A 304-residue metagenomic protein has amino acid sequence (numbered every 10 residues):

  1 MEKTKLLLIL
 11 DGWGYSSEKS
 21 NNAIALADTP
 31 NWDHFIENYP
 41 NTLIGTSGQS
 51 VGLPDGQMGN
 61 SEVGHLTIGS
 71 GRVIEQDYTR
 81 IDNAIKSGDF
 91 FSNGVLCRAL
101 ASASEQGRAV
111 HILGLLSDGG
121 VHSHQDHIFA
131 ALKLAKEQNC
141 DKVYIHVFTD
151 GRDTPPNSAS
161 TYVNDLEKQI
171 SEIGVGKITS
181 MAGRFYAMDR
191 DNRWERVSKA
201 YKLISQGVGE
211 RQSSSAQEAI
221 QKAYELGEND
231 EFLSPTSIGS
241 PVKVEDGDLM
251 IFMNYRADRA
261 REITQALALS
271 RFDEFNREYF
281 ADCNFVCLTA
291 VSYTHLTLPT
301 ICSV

Functional and structural regions predicted by a protein language model:
E2-L6, G14-F185, E195, K199 (+1 more regions): Active-site nucleophile/metal-coordination loop of metallo-enzymes that catalyze phosphate/sulfate and related
T4-D11, I251-N254: Short, hydrophobic/glycine-enriched beta-strand segments
W13, A257-D258: Short glycine-rich anion-binding loops that position phosphate/pyrophosphate groups of nucleotides and phosphorylated
E18-K19, Q125, R261-I263, V304: Active-site-proximal flexible loops/turns
L134, A266, S270, T297: Active-site catalytic microenvironments for nucleophilic, acid-base chemistry
T154-E245, F252, D258-F280: Long, well-ordered, tryptophan-enriched scaffold segments
H295-V304: Single conserved hydrophobic/aromatic residue that forms the stacking wall/gate of nucleotide- or nucleobase-binding
